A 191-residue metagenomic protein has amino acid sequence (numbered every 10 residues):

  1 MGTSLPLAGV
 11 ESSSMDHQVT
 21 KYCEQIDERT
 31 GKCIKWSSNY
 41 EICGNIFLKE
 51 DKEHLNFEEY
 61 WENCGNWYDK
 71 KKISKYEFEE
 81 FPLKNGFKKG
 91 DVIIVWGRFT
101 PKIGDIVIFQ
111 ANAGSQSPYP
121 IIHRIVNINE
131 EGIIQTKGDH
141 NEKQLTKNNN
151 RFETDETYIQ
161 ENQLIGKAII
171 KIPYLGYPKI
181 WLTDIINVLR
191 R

Functional and structural regions predicted by a protein language model:
M1-P101, I169-R191: Protein maturation boundaries and topogenic segments
T3-L5, F87-K89, P101-G104, P120 (+2 more regions): Extracytoplasmic
V10, D105-V107, Y119-I128: Short beta-strand-centered aromatic/proline hotspots
H17, G114-Q116, K143: Short beta-strands and strand-coil junctions in structured, solvent-facing domains, enriched
T20-K21, I106, K147: Short, well-ordered secondary-structure micro-motifs
R98-K102, N112-Q116: Short, charged beta-turn/beta-strand-edge "cap" motif at the junction between a beta-strand and an adjacent loop
V126-I185: Extended, hydrophilic extramembrane loops/domains of integral membrane proteins
